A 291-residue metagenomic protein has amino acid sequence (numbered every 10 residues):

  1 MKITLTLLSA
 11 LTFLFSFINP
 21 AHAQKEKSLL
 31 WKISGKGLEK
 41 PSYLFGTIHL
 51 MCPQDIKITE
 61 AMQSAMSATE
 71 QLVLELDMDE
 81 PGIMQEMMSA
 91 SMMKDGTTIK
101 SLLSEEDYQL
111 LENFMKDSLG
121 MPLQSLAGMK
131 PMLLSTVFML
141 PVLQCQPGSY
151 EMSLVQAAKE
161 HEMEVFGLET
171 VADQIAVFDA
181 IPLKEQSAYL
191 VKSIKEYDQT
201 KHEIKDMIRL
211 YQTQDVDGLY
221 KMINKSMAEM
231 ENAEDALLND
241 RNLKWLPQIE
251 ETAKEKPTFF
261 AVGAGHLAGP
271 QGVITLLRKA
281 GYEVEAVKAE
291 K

Functional and structural regions predicted by a protein language model:
M1-E26: Bacterial Sec-dependent N-terminal signal peptides
P20-E39: Short, low-structural-confidence N-terminal segments
A23, I58-T59, M87-S89, V273-L277: Short, glycine/charged-enriched secondary-structure capping and boundary segments
K25, Q54, D240-K244: Short secondary-structure boundary/capping elements
I33-A236: Structured, acidic catalytic/metal-binding patches in enzyme active sites
N232-K291: A cross-kingdom marker for long, charged
